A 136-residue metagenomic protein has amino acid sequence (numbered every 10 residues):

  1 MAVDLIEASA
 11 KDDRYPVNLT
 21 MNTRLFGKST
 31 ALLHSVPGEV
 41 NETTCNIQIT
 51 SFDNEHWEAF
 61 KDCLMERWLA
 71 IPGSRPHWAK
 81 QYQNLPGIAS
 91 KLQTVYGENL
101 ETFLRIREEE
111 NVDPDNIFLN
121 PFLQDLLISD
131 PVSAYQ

Functional and structural regions predicted by a protein language model:
M1-A59: C-terminal substrate-recognition/cap domain of FAD-linked oxidoreductases
A2-L5, L64-W68: Short amphipathic C-terminal alpha-helix that caps PH/PH-like domains
H56-F60, E66-Q136: Activity-critical C-terminal alpha-helical subdomain
